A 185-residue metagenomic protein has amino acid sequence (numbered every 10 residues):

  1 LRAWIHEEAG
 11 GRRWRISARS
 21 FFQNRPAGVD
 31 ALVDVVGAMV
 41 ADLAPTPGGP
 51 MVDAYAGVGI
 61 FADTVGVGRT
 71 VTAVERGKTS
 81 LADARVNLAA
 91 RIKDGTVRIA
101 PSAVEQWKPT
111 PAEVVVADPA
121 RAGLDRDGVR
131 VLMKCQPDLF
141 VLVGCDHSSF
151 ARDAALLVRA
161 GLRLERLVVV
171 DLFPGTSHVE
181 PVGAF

Functional and structural regions predicted by a protein language model:
L1-F185: Rossmann-like S-adenosyl-L-methionine
